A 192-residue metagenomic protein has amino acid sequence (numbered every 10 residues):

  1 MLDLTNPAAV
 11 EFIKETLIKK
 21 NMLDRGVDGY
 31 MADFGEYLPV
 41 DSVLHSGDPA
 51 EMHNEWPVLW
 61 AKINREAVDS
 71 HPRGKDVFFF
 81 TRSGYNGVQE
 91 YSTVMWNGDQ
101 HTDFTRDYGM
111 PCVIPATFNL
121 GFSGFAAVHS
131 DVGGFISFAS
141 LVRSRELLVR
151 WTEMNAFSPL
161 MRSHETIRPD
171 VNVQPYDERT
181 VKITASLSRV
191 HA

Functional and structural regions predicted by a protein language model:
M1-A192: Catalytic-domain carbohydrate-binding cleft regions of carbohydrate-active enzymes
